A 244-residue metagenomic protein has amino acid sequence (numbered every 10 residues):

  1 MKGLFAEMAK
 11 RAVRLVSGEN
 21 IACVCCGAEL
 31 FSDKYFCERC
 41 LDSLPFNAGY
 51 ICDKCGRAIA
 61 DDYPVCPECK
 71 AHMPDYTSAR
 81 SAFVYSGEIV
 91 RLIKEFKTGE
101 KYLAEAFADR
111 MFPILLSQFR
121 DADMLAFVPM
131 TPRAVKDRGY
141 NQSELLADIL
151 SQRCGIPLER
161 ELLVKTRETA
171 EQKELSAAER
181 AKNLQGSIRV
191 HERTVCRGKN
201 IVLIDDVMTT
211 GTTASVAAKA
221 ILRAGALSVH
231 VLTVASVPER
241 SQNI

Functional and structural regions predicted by a protein language model:
M1-I204, T209-I244: Glycine-rich phosphate/pyrophosphate-handling loop used in enzymes and phosphotransfer proteins
